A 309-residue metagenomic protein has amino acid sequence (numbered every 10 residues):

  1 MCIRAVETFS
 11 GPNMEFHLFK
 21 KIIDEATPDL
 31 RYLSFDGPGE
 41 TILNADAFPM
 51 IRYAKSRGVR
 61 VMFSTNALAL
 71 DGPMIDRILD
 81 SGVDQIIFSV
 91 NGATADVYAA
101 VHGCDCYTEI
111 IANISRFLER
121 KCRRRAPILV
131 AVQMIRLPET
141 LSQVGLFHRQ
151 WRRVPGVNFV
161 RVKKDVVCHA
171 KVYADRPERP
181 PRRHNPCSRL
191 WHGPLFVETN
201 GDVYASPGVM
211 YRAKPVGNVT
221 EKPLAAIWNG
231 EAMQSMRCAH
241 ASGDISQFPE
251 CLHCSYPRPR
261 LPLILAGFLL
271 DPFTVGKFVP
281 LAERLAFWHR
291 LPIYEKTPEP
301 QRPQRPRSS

Functional and structural regions predicted by a protein language model:
M1-Q85, T108, L261-I264, D271-T274 (+3 more regions): Conserved alpha-helical substructure of the radical SAM core
A5, D202, G208-S309: Flexible mid-to-C-terminal extensions adjoining Fe-S/redox cofactors in radical SAM and related proteins
A5-S10, T94-V101, K171-V172: A short acidic, helix-capping loop that chelates divalent metal ions and anchors anionic groups
P28-D36, K55-M62, L79-V90, T108-D175 (+1 more regions): Conserved C-terminal portion of the radical SAM core fold that forms the substrate/S-adenosylmethionine-binding
N44, L70-G72, A95, T140-V144 (+1 more regions): Short, well-ordered alpha-helical microsegments
M74-C104: Glycine/serine-rich loop-strand microenvironments at binding/catalytic pocket rims
R179-N185, C238-S242: Short, P/G- and charge-enriched loop/turn segments at secondary-structure junctions
S188-W191: Short, small/polar residue-rich loop motifs at catalytic or cofactor-binding pockets
